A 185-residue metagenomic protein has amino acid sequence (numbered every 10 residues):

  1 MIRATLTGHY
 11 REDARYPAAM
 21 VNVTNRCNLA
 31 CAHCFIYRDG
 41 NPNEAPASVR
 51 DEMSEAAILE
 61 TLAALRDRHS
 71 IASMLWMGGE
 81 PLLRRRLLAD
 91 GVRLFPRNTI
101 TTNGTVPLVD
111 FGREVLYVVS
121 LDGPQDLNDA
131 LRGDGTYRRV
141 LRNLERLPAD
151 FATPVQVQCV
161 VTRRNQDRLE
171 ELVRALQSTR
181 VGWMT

Functional and structural regions predicted by a protein language model:
M1-L108: Conserved alpha-helical substructure of the radical SAM core
L59-W76, L82-T185: Radical SAM/AdoMet-radical enzyme domain recognition
